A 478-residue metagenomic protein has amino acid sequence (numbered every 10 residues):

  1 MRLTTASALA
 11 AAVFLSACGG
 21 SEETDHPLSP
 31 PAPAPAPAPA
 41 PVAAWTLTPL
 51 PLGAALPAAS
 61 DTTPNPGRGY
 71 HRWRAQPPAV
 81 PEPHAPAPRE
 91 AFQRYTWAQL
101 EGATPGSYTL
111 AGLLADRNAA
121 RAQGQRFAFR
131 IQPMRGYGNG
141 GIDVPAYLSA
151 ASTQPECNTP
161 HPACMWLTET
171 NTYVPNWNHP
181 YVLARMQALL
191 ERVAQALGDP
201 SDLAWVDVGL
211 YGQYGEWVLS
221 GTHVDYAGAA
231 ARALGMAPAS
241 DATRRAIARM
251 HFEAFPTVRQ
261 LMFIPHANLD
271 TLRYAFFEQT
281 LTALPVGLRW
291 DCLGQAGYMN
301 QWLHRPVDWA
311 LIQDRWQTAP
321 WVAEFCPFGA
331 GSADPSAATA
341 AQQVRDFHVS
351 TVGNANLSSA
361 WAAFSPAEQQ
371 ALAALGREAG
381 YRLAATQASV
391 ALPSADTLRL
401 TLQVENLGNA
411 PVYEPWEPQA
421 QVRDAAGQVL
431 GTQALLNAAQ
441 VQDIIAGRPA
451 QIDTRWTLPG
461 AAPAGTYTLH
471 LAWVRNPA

Functional and structural regions predicted by a protein language model:
L15-A17: C-terminal motif of bacterial Sec signal peptides marking the signal peptidase cleavage site
G19-E22: Bacterial signal peptide processing site
P41-V182, A310-A363: N-terminal substrate-binding region of glycoside hydrolase catalytic domains
N158-V182, L189-G228: Active-site groove signature of glycoside hydrolases
D202-Y214, R244-R273: Aromatic-lined carbohydrate-recognition surfaces of secreted/lumenal glycan-active proteins
I264-T386: Substrate-binding cleft of secreted/luminal carbohydrate-active enzymes
V404-P411: Short amphipathic, basic-aromatic surface patches that mediate peripheral association with negatively charged
G431-A462, W473: A beta-strand/beta-hairpin structural motif
